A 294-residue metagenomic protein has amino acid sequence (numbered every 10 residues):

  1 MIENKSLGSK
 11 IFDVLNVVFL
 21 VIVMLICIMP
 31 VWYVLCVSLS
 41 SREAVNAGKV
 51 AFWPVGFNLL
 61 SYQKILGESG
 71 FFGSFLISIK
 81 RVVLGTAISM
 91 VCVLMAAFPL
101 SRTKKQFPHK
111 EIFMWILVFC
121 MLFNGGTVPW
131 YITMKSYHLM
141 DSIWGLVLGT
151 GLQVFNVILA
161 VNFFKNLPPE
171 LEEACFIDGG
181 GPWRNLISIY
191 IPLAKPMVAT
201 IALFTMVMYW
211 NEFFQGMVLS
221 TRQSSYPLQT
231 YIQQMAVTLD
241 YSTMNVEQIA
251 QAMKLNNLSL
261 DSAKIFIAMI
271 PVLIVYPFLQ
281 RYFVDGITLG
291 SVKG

Functional and structural regions predicted by a protein language model:
I2-G294: A hydrophobic, multi-pass inner-membrane permease signature
